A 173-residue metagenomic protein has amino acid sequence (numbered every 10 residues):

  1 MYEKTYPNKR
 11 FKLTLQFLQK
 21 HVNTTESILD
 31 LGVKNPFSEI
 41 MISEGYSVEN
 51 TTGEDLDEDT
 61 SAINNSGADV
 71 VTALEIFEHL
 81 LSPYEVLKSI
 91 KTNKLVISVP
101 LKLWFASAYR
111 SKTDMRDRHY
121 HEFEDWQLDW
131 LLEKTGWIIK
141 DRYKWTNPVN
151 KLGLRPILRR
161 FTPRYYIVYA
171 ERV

Functional and structural regions predicted by a protein language model:
M1-V70, Y84-K91, M115-W130, K140-V173: Conserved N-terminal segment of class I S-adenosyl-L-methionine
L29, L74, I97: Active-site flanking residues adjacent to catalytic metal/cofactor-binding acidic residues
V33, E78, L101: Short, glycine/acidic-enriched loop or turn micro-motifs at the edges of active sites
V70-I76: A short beta-strand submotif of the Rossmann-like class I SAM-dependent methyltransferase core that lines
L81-E85, S107: Short N-terminal helix/helix-N-cap motif within the alpha/beta-hydrolase-1
K94: Catalytic toxin/effector domains delivered as secreted proteins or via bacterial secretion systems
I97-H121: Short, glycine-/aromatic-enriched active-site segment of Class I SAM-dependent methyltransferases
